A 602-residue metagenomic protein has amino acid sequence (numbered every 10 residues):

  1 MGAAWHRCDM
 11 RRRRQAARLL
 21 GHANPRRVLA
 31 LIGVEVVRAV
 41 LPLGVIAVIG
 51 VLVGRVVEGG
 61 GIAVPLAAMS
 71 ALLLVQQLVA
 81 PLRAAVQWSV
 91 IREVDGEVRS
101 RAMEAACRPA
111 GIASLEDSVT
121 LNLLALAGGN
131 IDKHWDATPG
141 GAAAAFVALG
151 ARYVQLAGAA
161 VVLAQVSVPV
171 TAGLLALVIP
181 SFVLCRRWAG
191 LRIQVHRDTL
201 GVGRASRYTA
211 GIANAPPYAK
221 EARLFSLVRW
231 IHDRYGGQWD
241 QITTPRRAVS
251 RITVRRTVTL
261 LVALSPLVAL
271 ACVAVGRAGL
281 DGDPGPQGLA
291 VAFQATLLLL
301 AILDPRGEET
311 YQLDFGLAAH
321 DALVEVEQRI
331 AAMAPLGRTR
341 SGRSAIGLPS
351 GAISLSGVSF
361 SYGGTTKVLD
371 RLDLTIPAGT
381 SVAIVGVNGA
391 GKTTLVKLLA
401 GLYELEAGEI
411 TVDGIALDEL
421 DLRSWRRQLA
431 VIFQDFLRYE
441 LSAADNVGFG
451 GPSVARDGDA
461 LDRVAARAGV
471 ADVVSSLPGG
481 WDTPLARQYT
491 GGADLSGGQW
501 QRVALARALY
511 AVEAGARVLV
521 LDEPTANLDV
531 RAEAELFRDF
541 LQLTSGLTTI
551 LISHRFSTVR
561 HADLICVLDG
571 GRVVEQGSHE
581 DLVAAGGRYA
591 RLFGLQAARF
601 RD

Functional and structural regions predicted by a protein language model:
M1-P42, V64, N122, L126-G158 (+4 more regions): Membrane-integrated ABC transporters
M1-R14, R92-G140, V202-P245, L317-Q328: Extended non-transmembrane interhelical loops and adjacent amphipathic helices of multipass membrane proteins
G21-P25, G128-A142, R223-L267, Q312-F315 (+3 more regions): An intracellular "coupling" helix at the cytosolic face of ABC transporter transmembrane type-1 domains
L29-L82, A160-A189, A269-V273, R277-P286: Transmembrane helix-loop-helix hairpins at lipid-water interfaces of multipass membrane proteins, especially the type-1
A292-R329: Cytosolic ends of transmembrane helices, especially the final helix of ABC transmembrane type-1 domains
E409-T411, A444-T490, G546, A584: ABC ATPase nucleotide-binding domain helical subdomain, centered on the C-loop/LSGGQ "ABC signature"
A471-V503, R507-P524, L528, R599-D602: ABC-fold ATPase nucleotide-binding domain signature/coupling loops
G479, R538, G546, R555-D602: C-terminal portion of ABC ATPase nucleotide-binding domains
